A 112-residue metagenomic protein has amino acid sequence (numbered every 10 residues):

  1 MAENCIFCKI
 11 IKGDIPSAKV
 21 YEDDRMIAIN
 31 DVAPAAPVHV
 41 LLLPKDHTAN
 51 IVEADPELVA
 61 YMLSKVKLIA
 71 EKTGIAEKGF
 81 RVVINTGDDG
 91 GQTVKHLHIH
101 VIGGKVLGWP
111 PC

Functional and structural regions predicted by a protein language model:
M1-C112: HIT superfamily nucleotide-processing domains
